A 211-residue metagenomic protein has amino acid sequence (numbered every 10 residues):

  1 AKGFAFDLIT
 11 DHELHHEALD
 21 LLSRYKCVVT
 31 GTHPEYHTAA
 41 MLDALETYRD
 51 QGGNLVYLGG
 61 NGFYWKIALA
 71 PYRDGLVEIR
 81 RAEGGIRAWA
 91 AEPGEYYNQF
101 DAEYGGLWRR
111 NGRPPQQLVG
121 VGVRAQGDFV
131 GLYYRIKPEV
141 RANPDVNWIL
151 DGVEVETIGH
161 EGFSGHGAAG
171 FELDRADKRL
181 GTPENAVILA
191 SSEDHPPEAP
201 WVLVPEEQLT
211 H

Functional and structural regions predicted by a protein language model:
A1-R24: Aromatic-Pro/Gly-enriched surface loop or interdomain linker that acts as a lid/target-recognition segment
K2, R24, G60, G75 (+1 more regions): Residues that flank catalytic or metal-binding motifs in active/ligand-binding sites
F4-F6, G31, H211: C-terminal substrate/ligand-recognition segments
A5, H12, P34, N61-Y64 (+2 more regions): Short loop/turn segments at secondary-structure transitions that flank enzyme active sites
F6-L8, L55, I188: Conserved beta-strand scaffold positions in the cores of enzyme catalytic domains, especially in NTP/NDP-utilizing
H15-L19, D43-E46, D174-K178, H211: Generic recognition of flexible, low-complexity loop/linker segments
L22-A70: Short alpha-beta junction capping motif
W65-K66, A70-H211: Long, C-terminal catalytic modules of enzymes
